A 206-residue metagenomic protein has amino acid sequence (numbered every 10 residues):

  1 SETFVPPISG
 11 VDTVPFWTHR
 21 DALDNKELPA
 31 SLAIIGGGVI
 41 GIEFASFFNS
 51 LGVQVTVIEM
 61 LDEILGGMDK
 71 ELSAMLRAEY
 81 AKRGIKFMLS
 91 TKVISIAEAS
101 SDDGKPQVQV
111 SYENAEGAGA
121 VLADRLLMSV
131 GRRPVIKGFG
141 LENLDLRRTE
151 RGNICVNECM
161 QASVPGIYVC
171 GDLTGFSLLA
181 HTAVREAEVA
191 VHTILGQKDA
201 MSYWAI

Functional and structural regions predicted by a protein language model:
S1-P15, A30-S31: Glycine/serine-rich phosphate-binding loop and adjoining beta1-alpha1 elements at the start of nucleotide-handling
E2-F4, M88, R147-R148, Q197-A205: A short alpha-helix-loop-beta-strand transition element characteristic of N-terminal alpha/beta dinucleotide-binding
E2-T3, L23, E27, G38-V39 (+2 more regions): Residue-level detector of alpha-helix initiation sites
F4-P7, I42-E43, F48, V135-G138 (+2 more regions): Glycine/Thr-rich phosphate-binding loops of Rossmann-like dinucleotide-binding domains
D12-L28, A120-K198: FAD-site-proximal beta/loop scaffold in flavoenzymes
T18, L51-E158: A Rossmann-like FAD-binding core segment of flavoenzymes
K26-M68, L179: Rossmann-like NAD(P)H-binding beta-loop-alpha module
D69-E71, K82, V93-S95, D102 (+3 more regions): Mid-to-C-terminal Rossmann-like scaffold of FAD/NAD(P)H-dependent oxidoreductases
